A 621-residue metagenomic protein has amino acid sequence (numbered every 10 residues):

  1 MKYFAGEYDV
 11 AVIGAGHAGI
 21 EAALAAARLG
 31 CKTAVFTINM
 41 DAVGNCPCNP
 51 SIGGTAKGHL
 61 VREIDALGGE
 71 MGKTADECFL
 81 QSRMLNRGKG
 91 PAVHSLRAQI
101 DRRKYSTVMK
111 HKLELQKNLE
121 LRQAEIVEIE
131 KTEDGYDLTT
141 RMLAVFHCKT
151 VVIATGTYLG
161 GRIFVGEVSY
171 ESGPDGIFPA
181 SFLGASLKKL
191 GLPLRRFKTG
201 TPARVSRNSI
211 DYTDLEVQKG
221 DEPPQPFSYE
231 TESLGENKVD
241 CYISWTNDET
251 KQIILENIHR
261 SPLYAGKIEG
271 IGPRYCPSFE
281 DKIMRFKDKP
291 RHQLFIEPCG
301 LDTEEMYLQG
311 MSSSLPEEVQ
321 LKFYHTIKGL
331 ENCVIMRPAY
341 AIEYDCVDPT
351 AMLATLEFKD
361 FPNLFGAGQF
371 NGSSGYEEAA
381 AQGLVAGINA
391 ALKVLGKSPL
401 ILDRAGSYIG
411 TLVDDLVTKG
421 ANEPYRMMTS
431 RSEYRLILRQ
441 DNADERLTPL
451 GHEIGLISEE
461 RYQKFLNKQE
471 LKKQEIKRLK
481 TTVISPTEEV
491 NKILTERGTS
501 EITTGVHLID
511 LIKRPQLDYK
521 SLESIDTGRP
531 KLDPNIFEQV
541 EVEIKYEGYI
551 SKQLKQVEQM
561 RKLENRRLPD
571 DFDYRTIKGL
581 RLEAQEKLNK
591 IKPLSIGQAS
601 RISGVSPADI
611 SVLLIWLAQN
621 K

Functional and structural regions predicted by a protein language model:
Y3-E7, L24-T132, M142, A154-P174 (+4 more regions): Conserved N-terminal/central alpha/beta ligand/cofactor-binding core
F4-A18: Beta1/beta-strand and adjacent pyrophosphate-binding region of the FAD-binding site in flavoprotein oxidoreductases
I13, V145-G156: Short hydrophobic core segments
N39-D41, M84, G184-L321, T418-N491 (+1 more regions): An anion/pyrophosphate-binding glycine-rich loop and adjacent beta-alpha core in soluble alpha-beta enzymes
Y307-S373, I401-D414, D533-K587, K592: A glycine-rich dinucleotide-binding beta-alpha-beta segment and adjacent secondary-structure elements that constitute
Q369-E377, E433-R435: Glycine-rich phosphate/pyrophosphate-binding beta-alpha loops
A379-L400: Internal hydrophobic alpha-helix adjacent to the cofactor/substrate pocket in enzyme cavities
R431, I437, T448-E453, I457-D609 (+1 more regions): Extended, charge-enriched "interface" segments that sit outside catalytic cores
